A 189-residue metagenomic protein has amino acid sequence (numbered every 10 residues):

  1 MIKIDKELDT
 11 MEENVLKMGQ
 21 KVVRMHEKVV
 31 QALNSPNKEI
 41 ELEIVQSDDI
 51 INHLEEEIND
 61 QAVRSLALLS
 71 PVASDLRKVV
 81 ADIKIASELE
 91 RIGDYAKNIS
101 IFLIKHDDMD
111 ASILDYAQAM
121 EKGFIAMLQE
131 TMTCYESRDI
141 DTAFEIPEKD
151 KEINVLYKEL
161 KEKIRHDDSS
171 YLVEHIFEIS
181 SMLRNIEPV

Functional and structural regions predicted by a protein language model:
M1-V189: Cytosolic, long alpha-helical scaffolding segments
